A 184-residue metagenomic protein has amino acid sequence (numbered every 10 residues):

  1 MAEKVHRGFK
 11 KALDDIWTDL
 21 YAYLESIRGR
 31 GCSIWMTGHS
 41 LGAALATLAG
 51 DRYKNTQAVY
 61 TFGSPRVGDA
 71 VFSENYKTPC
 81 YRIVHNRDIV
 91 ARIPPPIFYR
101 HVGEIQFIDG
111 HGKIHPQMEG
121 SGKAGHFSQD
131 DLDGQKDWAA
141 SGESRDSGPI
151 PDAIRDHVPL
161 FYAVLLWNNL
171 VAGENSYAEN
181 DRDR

Functional and structural regions predicted by a protein language model:
M1-T37, L41-R184: Non-catalytic, mobile gating and regulatory segments of ester bond hydrolases
